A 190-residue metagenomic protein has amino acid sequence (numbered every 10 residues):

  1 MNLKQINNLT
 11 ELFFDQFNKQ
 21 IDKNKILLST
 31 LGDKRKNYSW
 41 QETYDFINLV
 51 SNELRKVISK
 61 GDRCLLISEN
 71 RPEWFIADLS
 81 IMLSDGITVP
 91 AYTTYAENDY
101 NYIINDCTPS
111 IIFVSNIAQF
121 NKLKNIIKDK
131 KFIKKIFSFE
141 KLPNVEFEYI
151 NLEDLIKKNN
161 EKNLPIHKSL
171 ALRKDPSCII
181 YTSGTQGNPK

Functional and structural regions predicted by a protein language model:
M1-E11, K23: Flexible, non-catalytic linker and terminal segments flanking ANL/adenylate-forming cores
F13-S39, N144: AMP-dependent adenylate-forming
I21, N159-Y181, N188: Conserved pre-ATP/AMP-binding loop-to-beta segment of ANL
L27-F75, L79, A96-N101, N151-K157 (+1 more regions): Conserved AMP-binding/adenylate-forming core of the ANL superfamily
C64, I81, I112, P176 (+1 more regions): Conserved S/T- and glycine-rich ATP-binding loop of Class I adenylate-forming
D78-S84, D106: Short hydrophobic alpha-helices that are characteristic scaffold elements of the AMP-binding
Y95-N125: Conserved ATP-dependent adenylate/AMP-binding module captured primarily in the ANL superfamily
